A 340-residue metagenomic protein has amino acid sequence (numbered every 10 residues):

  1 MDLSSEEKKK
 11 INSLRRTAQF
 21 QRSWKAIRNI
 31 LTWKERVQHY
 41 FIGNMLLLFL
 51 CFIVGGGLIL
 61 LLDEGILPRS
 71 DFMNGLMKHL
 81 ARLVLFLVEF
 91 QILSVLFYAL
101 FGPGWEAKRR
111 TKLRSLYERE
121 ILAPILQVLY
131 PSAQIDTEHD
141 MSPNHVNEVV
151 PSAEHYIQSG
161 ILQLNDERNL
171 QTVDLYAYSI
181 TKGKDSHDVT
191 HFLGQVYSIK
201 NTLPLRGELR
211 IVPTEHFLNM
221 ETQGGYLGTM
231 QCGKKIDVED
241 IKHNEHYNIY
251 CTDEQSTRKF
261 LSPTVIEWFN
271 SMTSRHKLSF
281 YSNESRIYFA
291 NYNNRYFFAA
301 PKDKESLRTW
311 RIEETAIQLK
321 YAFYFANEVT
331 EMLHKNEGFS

Functional and structural regions predicted by a protein language model:
M1-F41, I125: Cytosolic juxtamembrane N-terminal segments of multi-pass membrane proteins
E6-R15, K108-Y130, Q134: Membrane-interface amphipathic/juxtamembrane segments adjacent to transmembrane helices
R28-R36, Y40, D71-H79, L83 (+2 more regions): Membrane-helix interfacial "entry" motifs
Q38-E64, E89-L93: Canonical alpha-helical transmembrane segments of integral membrane proteins
L62-L93: Hydrophobic alpha-helical transmembrane segments
G65, S94-I121: Transmembrane-cytosolic junction motif
A123, L129-P131, D136-Y178, G183-S340: Charged, low-complexity intrinsically disordered regions
